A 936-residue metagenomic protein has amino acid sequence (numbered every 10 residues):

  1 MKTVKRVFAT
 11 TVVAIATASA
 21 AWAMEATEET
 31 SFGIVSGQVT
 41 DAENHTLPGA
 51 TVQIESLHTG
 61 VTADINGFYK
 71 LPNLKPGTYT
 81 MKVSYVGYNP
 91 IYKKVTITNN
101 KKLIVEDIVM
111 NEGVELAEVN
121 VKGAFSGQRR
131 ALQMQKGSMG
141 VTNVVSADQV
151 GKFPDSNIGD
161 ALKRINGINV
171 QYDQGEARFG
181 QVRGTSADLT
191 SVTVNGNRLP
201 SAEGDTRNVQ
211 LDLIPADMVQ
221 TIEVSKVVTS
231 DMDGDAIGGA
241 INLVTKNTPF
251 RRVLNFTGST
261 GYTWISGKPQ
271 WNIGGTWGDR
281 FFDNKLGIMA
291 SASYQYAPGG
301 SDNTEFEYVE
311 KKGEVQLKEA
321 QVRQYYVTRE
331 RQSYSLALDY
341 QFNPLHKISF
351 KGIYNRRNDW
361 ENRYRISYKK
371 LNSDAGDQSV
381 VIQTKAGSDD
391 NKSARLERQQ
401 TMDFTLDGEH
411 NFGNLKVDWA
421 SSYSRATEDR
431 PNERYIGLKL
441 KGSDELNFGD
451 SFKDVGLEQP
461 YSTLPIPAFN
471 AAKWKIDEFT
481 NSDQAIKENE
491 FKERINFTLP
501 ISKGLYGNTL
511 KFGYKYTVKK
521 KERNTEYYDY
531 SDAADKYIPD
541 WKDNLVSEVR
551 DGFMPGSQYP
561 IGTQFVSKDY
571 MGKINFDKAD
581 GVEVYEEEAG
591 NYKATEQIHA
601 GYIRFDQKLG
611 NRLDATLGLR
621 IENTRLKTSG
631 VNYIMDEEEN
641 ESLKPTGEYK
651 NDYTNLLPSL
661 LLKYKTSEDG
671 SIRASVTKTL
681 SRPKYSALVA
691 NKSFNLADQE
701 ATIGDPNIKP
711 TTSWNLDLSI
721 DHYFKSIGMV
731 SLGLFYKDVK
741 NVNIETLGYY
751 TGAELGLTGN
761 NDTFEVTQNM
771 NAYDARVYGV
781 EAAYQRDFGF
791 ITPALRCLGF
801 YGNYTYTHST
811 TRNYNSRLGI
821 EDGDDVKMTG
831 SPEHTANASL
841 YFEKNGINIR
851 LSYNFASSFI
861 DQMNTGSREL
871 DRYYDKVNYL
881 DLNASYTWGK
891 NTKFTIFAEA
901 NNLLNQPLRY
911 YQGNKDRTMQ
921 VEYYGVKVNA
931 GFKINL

Functional and structural regions predicted by a protein language model:
M24-E28, F32, T40-H45, A50-E55 (+4 more regions): Short, acidic, small-residue-rich periplasmic hinge/interaction motif at the N-terminus of Gram-negative outer-membrane
S36, G267-Y368, Q399-L406, H410-G413 (+1 more regions): Transmembrane beta-barrel wall of Gram-negative outer-membrane proteins
I104-I108, I158-A161, R178-Q181, T193 (+3 more regions): N-terminal periplasmic accessory domains that precede and gate Gram-negative outer-membrane beta-barrel machines
G159-R198: Extracytoplasmic beta-strand/coil segments of soluble accessory domains associated with Gram-negative outer-membrane
R198-K226: Short acidic/polar hinge/loop motifs at secondary-structure boundaries that mediate gating or recognition
T384-D403, E586, G590-H599, N651 (+4 more regions): Outer-membrane beta-barrel signature, preferentially recognizing the C-terminal barrel domain of Gram-negative
E478-I486, N496-P500, N508-L510, L660 (+2 more regions): Conserved C-terminal beta-signal and adjacent last beta-strands/turns of outer-membrane beta-barrel proteins
Y736-D738, L755-F859: Gram-negative outer-membrane beta-barrel transporters
